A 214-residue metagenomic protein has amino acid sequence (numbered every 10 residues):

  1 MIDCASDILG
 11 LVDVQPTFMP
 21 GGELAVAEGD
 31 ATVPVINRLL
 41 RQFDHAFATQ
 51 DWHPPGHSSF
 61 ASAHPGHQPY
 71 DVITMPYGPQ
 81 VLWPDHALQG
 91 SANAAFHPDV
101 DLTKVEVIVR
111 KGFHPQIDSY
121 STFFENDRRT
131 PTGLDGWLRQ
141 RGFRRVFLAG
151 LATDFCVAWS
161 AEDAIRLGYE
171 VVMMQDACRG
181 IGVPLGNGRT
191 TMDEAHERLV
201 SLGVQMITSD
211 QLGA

Functional and structural regions predicted by a protein language model:
M1-G10, V14-F18, G22-A25, A31-H45 (+1 more regions): Active-site-adjacent betaalpha module
Q50: Short HxH-centered metal-ligating active-site micro-motif
